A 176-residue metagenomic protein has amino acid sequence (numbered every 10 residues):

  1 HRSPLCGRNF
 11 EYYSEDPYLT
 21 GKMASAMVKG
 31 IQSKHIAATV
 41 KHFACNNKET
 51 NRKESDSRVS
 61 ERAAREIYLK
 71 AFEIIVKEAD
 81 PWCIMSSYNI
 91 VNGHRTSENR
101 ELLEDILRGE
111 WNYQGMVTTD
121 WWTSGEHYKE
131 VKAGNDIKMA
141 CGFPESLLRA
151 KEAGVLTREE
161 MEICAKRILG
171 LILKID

Functional and structural regions predicted by a protein language model:
H1-D176: Glycoside hydrolase catalytic-domain context in secreted enzymes
